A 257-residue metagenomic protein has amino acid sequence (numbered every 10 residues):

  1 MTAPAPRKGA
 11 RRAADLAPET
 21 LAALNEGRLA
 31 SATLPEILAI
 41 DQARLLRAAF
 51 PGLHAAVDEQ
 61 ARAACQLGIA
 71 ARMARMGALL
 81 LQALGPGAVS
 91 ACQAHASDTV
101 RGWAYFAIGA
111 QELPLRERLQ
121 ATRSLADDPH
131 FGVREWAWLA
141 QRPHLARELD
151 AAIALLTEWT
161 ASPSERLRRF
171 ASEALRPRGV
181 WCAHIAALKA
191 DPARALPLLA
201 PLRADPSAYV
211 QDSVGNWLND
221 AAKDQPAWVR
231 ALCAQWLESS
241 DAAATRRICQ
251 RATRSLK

Functional and structural regions predicted by a protein language model:
M1-K257: Surface-facing alpha-helical segments and adjacent helix-coil boundary elements at the starts of domains
